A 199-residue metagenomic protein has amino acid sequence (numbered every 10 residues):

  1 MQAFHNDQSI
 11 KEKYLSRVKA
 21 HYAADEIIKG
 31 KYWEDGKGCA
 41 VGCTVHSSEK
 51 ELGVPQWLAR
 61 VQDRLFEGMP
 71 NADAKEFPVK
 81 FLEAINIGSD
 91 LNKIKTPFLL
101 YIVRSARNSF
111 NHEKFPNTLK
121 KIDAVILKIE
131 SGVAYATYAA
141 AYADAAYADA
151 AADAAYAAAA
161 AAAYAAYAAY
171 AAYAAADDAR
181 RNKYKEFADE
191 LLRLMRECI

Functional and structural regions predicted by a protein language model:
M1-D149, D153-Y156, Y164-I199: Short, glycine-biased loop/turn motifs at secondary-structure junctions and in low-complexity Ser/Thr/Pro-rich termini
